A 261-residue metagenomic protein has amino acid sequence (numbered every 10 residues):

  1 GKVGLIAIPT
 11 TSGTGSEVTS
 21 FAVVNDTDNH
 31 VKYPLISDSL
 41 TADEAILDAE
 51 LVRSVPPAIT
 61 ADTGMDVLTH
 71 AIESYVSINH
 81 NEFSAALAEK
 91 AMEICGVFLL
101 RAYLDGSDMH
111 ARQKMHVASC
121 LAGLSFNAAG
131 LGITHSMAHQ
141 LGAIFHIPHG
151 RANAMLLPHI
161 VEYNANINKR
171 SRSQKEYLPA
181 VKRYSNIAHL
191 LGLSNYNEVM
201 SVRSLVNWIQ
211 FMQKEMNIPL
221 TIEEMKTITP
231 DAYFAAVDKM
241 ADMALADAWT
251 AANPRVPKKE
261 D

Functional and structural regions predicted by a protein language model:
G1-E82, P179-N186: A glycine/threonine-rich phosphate-anchoring loop and its flanking beta-alpha core in nucleotide/phosphate-binding
G13, C120-N153, D247-A252: Glycine-rich phosphate/pyrophosphate-binding beta-alpha loops
P57-L121, S125: C-terminal and late-domain segments of enzyme folds
L68-I72, M115-G123, M137, L157-V161 (+3 more regions): Short alpha-helical scaffolding segments that buttress acidic/His motifs in well-ordered protein cores
N79-L87, A102-K114, A129-T134, R172-Q174 (+3 more regions): Flexible, glycine/charged-enriched surface loops at secondary-structure junctions
I147, R151-Y233: Gly/Pro-rich interdomain helix-loop hinge
D231-D261: Short, amphipathic C-terminal "tail helix"
